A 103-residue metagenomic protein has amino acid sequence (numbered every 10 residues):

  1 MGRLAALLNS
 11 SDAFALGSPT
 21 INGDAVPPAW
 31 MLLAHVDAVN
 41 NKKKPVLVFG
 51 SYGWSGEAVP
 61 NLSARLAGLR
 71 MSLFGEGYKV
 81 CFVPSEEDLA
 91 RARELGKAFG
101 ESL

Functional and structural regions predicted by a protein language model:
L4-L103: FMN-binding flavodoxin-like domain, especially the glycine-rich phosphate-binding loop
